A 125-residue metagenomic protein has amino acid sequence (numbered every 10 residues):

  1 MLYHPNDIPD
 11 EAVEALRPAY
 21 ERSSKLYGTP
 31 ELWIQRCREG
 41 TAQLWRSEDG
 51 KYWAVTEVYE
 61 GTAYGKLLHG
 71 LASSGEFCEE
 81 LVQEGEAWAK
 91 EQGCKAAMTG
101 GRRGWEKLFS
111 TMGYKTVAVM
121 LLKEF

Functional and structural regions predicted by a protein language model:
M1-G28: Short amphipathic alpha-helix that is part of the acyltransferase structural core
H4-D7, Y59-E60, G100-F125: Terminal substrate-recognition subdomain of acyl/acetyltransferases
S23-A42: Active-site rim helix/loop that mediates acceptor-substrate recognition in acyltransferases
R38-E76, F125: Conserved donor-binding loop and adjoining core beta-sheet/short helix segment in diverse acyl/aminoacyl transferases
S47-K51, G93-C94, K115-V117: Short glycine/proline-enriched coil/turn segments at helix->beta-strand junctions
T62-M112: Acyl-donor binding region in acyl/amide transferases
